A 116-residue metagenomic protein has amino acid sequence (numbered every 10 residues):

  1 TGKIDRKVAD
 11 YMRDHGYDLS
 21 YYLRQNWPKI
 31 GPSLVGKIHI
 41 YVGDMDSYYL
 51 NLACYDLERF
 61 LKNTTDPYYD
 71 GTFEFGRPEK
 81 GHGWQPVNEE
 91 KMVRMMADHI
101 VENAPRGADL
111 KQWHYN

Functional and structural regions predicted by a protein language model:
T1-S33, S47-N51, N63: Accessory cap/linker subdomain of secreted extracellular hydrolases
Y21, H39-N116: C-terminal catalytic histidine-bearing segment of alpha/beta-hydrolase fold enzymes
V35-K37: A general structural motif
